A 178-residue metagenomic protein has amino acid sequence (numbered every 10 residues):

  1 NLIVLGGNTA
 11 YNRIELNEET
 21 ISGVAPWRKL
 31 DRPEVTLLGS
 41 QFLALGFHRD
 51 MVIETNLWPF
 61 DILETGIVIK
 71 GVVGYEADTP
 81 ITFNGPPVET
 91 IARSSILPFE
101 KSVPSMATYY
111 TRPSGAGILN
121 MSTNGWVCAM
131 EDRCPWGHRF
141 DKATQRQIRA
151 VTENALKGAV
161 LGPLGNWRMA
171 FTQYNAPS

Functional and structural regions predicted by a protein language model:
N1-N17, A155: Short alpha-beta junction capping motif
N17-I21, A25-P26, T36, A44 (+2 more regions): Extracellular ligand-binding/catalytic regions of CAZymes and related secreted enzymes and adhesion modules
